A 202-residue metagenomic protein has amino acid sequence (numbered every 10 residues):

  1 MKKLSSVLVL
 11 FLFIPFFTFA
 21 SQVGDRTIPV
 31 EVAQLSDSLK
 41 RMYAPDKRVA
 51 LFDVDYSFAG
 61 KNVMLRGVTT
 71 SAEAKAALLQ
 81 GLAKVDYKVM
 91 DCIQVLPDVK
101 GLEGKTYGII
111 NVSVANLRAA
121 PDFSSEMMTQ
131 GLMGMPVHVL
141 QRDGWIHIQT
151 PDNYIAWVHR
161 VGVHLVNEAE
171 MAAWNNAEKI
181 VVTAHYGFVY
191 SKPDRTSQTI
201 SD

Functional and structural regions predicted by a protein language model:
M1-L4: Positively charged n-region of N-terminal signal peptides that target proteins for export
V7-F16: Bacterial N-terminal signal peptides
V23-G60, M127: Gly/Ser-centered flexible loop/linker motifs
V49-G81, W145: Short glycine/threonine-rich beta-strand-turn micro-motifs
M64, M128-R160, Q198-D202: SH3/SH3-like beta-barrel superfamily modules
Q80-K100, T150-F188, P193-T199: Boundary regions of SH3-family modules and the immediately adjacent low-complexity/disordered segments in eukaryotic
I110-P136, V182-D202: Beta-loop motif signature
